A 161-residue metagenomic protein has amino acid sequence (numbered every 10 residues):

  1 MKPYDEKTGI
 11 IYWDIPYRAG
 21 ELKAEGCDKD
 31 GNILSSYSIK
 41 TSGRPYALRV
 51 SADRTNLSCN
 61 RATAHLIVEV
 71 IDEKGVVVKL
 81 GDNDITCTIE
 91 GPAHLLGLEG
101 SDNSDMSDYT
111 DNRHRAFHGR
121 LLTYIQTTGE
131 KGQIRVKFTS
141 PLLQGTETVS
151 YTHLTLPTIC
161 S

Functional and structural regions predicted by a protein language model:
M1-K29: Long hydrophobic segments that form regular secondary structure
Y12-Y17, N112-G129: Short, hydrophobic beta-strand segments
Y17-E21, T63, K131-Q133: Extracellular Ig-like/FN3 beta-sandwich strand-entry sites
E25, R61-V78, I85, V136: Beta-strand-rich structural segments
N32-S42, G145-Y151: Edge beta-strands of extracellular beta-sandwich domains
G43-L57: Low-complexity, acidic Ser/Thr/Pro/Gly-rich terminal tails and inter-domain linkers that flank the onset of structured
A47, T88-S104: Short aromatic-acidic-glycine turn motif
T152-T158: Conserved small/polar residues in nucleotide/adenosyl-binding loops
